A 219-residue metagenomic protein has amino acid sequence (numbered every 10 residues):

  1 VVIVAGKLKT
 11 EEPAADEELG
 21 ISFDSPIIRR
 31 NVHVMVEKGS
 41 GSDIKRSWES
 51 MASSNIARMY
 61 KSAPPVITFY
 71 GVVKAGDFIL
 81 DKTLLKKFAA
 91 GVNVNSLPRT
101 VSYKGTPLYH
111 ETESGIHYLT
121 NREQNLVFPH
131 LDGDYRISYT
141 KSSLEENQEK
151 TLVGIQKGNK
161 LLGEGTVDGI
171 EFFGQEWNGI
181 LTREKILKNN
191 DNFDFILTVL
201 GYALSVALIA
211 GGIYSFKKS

Functional and structural regions predicted by a protein language model:
V1-S25: Juxtamembrane extramembrane loops of integral membrane proteins
V1-V2, D24-K218: Charged, low-complexity helical/coil segments in non-catalytic cytosolic or luminal regions
